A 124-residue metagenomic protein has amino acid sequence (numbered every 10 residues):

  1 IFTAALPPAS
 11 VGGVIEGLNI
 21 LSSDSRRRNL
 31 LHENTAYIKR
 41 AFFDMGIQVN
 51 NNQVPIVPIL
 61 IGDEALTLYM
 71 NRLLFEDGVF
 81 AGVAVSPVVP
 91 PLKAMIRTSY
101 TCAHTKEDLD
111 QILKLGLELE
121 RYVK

Functional and structural regions predicted by a protein language model:
A4-S23, F43: Structural motif of enzymes handling amino- and sulfur-group chemistry
L6-P7, S86-V88: Short, ordered loop/turn segments at secondary-structure junctions
V11-V14, T67, L109: A general structural signal for well-ordered alpha-helical segments in protein cores
L18, D24, N29-I38, F43-G78 (+3 more regions): Conserved PLP-binding catalytic core of the aspartate aminotransferase-like
E76-F80, V88-K124: PLP-dependent enzyme catalytic core of the Aspartate aminotransferase-like
V83: Short, conserved loop-to-beta-strand elements that form functional interface hotspots
